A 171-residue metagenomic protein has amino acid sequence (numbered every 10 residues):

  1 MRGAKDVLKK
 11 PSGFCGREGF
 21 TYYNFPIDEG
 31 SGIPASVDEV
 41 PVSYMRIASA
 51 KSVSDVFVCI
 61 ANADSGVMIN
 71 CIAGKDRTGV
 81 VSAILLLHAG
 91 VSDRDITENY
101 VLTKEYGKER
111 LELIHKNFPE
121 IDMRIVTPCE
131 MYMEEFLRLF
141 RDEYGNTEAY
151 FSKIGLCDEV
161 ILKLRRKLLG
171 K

Functional and structural regions predicted by a protein language model:
M1-M68, V81-K171: Cys-dependent protein tyrosine phosphatase-like superfamily
A73, R77-T78: Ser/Thr-glycine-rich phosphate-binding loops at phosphate-binding pockets of nucleotides, nucleotide cofactors
